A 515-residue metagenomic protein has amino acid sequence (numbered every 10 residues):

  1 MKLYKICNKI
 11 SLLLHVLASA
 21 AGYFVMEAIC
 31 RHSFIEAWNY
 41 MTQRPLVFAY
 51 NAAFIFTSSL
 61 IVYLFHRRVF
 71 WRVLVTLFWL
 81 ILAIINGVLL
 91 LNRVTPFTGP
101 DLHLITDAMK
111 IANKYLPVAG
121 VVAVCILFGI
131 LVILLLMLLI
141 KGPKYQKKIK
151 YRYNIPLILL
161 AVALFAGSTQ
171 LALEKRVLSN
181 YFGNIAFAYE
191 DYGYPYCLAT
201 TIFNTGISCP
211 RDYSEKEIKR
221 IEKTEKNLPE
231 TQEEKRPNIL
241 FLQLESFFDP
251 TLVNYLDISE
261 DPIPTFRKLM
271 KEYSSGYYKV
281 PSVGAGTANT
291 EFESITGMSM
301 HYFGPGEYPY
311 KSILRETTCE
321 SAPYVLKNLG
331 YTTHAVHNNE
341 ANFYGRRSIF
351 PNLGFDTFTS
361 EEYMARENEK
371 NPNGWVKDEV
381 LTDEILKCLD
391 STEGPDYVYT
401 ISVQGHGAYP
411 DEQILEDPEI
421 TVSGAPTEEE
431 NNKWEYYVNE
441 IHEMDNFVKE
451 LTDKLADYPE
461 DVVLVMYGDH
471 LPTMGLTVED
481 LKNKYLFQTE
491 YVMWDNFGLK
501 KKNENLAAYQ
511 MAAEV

Functional and structural regions predicted by a protein language model:
M1-Y189: Transmembrane and membrane-interface helices of multi-pass, inner-membrane envelope-modifying transferases
S33, T98, V177-I202, D249 (+5 more regions): Secondary-structure junction/capping motif
R68, V88, Y115-A119, C209 (+3 more regions): Short secondary-structure junctions and interdomain/linker hinges
A108, I239-L244: Residue-level preference for non-acidic, small/hydrophobic
S168-F241: Membrane-interface segments at or immediately adjacent to transmembrane helices that form the boundary between
E225-E234, L244, D249-V515: Solvent-exposed soluble domains appended to multi-pass membrane proteins
